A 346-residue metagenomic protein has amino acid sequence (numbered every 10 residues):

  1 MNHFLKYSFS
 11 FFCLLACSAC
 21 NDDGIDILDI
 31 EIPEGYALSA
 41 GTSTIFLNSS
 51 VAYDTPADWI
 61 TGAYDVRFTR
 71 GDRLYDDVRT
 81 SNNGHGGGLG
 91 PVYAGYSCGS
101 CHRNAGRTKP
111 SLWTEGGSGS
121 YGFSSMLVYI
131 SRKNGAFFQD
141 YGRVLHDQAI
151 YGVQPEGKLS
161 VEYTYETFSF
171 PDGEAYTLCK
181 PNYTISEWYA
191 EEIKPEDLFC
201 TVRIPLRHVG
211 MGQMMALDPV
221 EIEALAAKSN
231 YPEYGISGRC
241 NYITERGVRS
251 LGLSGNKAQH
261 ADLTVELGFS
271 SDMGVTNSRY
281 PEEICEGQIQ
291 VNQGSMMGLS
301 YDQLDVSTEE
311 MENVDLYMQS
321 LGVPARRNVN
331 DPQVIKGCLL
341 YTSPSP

Functional and structural regions predicted by a protein language model:
M1-D26: Bacterial Sec-dependent N-terminal signal peptides
C17-T42: Bacterial Sec-dependent N-terminal signal peptides
F46-L47, Y53-R67, D77-M311, D315: Extracytoplasmic redox metalloprotein regions
F68-V78, S100, V334-L340: Extended, hydrophobic/aromatic-rich amphipathic alpha-helical segments that build helical scaffolds
G88-V92, N330-I335, L339: A glycine-rich, coil/turn loop motif that links secondary-structure elements
D315-N330: His/Cys-centered metal/cofactor-coordination and adjacent catalytic loops
Y341-P346: Conserved small/polar residues in nucleotide/adenosyl-binding loops
